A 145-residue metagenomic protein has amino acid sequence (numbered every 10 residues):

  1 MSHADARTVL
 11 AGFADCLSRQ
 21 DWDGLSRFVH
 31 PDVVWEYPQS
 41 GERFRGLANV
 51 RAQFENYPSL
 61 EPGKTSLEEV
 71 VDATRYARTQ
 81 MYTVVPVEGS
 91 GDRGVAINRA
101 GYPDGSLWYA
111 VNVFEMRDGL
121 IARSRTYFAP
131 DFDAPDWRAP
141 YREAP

Functional and structural regions predicted by a protein language model:
M1-P145: C-terminal and inter-domain tail/linker signature
